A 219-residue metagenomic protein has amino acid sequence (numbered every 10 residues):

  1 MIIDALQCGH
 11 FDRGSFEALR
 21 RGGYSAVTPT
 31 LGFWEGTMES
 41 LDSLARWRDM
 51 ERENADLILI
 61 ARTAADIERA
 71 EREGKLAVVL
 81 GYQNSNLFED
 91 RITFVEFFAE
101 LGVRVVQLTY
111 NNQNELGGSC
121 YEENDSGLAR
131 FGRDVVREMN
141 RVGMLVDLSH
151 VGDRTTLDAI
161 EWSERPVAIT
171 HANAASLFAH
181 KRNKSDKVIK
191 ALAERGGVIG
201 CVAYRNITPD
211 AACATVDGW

Functional and structural regions predicted by a protein language model:
M1-R130, A175, A179-W219: N-terminal hydrophobic targeting/anchoring segments and the immediately downstream early-domain regions of hydrolases
F16, R91-V95, G152-R165: Distinct, well-ordered alpha-helical segments
L44, V136, D153-T156, D186: Extracytoplasmic/secreted envelope proteins and their assembly/folding machinery, especially bacterial periplasmic
E51-A55, D125-G143, A159-I169: Alpha-helix-loop-beta-strand connector modules within alpha/beta enzyme cores
I58-L59, M144-V151: Catalytic beta/alpha-barrel core
N111-N112, S149-T155: Short, surface-exposed recognition loops or helix-turn segments adjacent to catalytic cores
S149, T170-A172, V202: Generic beta-strand/beta-sheet core signal
